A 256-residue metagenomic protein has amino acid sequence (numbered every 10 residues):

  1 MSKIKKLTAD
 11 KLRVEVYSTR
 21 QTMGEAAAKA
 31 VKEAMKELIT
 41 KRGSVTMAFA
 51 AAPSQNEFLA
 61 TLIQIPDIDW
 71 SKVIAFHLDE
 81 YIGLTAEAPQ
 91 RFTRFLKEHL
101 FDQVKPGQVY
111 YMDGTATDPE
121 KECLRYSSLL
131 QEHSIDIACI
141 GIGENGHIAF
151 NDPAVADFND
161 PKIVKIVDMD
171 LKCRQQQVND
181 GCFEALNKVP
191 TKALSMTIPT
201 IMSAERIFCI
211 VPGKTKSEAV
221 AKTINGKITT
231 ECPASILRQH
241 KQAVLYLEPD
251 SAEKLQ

Functional and structural regions predicted by a protein language model:
M1-T46: N-terminal glycine-/serine-/threonine-rich phosphate-binding loop
S2-K11, D69-C139: Ligand-binding beta-strand-loop-alpha-helix segment within the catalytic cores of soluble metabolic enzymes
K3, M196-P199, S203-Q256: ATP/nucleoside-binding phosphotransfer catalytic cores, i.e., glycine-rich phosphate-binding loops
K36-P66: Glycine-rich N-terminal segment of FAD-binding domains in flavoprotein oxidoreductases, spanning the beta-loop-helix
V45, S54, L129-D157: A glycine-rich beta-strand to alpha-helix segment that forms a phosphate/ribose-binding loop at ligand/cofactor sites
A48-A52, H77, M112-D113, C139-I142 (+2 more regions): Short beta-strand segments
A60-W70, F92, P153-K162: A glycine- and small-aliphatic-rich helix-loop capping segment at beta-alpha/alpha-beta transitions that lines
A149-M196: Class I SAM-dependent methyltransferase SAM-binding "motif I" and its flanking Rossmann-like core
